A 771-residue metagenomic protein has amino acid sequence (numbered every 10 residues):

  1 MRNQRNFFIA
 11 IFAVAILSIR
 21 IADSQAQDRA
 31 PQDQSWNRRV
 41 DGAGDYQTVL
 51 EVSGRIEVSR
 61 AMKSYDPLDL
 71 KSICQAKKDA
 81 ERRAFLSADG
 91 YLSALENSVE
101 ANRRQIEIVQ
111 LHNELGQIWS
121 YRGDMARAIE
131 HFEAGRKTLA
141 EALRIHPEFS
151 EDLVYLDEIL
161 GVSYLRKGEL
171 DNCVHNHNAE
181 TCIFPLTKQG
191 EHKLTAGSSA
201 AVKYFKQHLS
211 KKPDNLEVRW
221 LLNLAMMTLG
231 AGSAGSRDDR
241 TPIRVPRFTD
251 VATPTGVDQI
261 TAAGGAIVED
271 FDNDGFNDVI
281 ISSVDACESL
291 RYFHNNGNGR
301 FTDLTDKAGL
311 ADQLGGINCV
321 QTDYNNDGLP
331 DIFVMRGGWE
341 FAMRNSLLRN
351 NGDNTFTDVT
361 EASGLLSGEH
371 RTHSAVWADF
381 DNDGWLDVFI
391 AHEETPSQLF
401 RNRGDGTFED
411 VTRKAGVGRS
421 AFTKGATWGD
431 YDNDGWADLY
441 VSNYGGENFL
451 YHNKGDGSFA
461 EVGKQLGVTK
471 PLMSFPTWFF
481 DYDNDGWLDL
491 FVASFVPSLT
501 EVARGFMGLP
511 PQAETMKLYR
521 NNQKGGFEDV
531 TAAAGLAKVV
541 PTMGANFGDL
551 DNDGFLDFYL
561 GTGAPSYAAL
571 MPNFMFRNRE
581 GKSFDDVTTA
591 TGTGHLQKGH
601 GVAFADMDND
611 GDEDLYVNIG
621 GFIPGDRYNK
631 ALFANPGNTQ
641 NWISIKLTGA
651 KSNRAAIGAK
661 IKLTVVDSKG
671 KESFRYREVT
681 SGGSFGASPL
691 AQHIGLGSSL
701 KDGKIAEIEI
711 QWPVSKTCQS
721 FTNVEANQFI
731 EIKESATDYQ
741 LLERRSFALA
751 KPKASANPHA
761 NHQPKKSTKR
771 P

Functional and structural regions predicted by a protein language model:
D66, K71, T138-V154, V162-Q207 (+1 more regions): Short coil/linker segments at helix-helix boundaries
K77-E96, D124-E141, L194-V202: Helix-turn-helix repeat elements of alpha-solenoid scaffolds
E169-K193, M335-E340, A493-P511, G561-A569 (+1 more regions): Short, conserved, GDST-rich strand-edge loop motifs in beta-rich repeat architectures
T249-A262, S283, T302-L314, W339 (+8 more regions): Short loop/turn motifs that recur once per blade in beta-propeller domains
A263-N273, H294, G316-N326, T372-N382 (+10 more regions): Beta-propeller blade termini
A266, D278-S283, G328, I332-G337 (+6 more regions): Hydrophobic beta-strand segments that make up the repeating blades of beta-propeller and related beta-repeat
A534, S583-K598, A603-P771: Gly/Ser/Thr/Pro-enriched helix-cap/hinge segments flanking short amphipathic alpha-helices
